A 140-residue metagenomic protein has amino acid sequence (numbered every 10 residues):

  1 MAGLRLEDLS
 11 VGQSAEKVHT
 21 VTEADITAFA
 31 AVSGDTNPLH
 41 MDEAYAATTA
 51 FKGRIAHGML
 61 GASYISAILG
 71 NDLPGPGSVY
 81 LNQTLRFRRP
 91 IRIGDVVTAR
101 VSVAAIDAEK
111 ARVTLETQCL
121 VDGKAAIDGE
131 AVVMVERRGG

Functional and structural regions predicted by a protein language model:
M1-S78, G140: Hot-dog-fold acyl-thioester-processing enzymes
M1-V11, I91-G140: HotDog/MaoC-like acyl-thioester-processing domains
E16-V18, T84, D128-V132: Well-ordered beta-strand positions in beta-sheet-rich domains
N71-D95, A99: Mid-chain, well-packed structural core segment of small domains
